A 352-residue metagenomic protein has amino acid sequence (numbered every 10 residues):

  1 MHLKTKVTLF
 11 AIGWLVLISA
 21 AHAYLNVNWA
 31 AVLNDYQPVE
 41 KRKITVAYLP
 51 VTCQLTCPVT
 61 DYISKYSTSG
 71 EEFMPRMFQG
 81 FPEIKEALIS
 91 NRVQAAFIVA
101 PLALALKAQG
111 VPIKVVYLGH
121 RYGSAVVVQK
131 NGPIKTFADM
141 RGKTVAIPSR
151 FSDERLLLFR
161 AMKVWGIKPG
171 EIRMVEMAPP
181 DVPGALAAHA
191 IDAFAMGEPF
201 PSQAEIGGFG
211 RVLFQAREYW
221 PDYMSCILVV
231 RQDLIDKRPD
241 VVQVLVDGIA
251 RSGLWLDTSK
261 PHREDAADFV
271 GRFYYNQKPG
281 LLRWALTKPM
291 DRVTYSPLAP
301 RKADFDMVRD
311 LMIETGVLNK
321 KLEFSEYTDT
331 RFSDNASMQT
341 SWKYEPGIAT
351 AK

Functional and structural regions predicted by a protein language model:
M1-T5: Short, Lys/Arg-rich N-terminal segment immediately upstream of the first membrane anchor
T8-Y24: Hydrophobic membrane-insertion alpha-helices, especially the h-region of bacterial N-terminal signal peptides
A23-K168, R173-E176, D192-E198, F209-F214 (+2 more regions): Short, glycine-/small- and polar/acidic-enriched structural segments that line small-molecule recognition paths
L55, E86, S90, L104 (+11 more regions): Solvent-exposed, polar/charged alpha-helical surfaces in well-ordered, non-transmembrane soluble domains, broadly
F78-P82, F97, P148, S152-D153 (+5 more regions): Soluble non-cytosolic domains of exported or imported proteins
P101-L102, G132, P180-Y275: Pocket-lining segment of extracytoplasmic ligand-binding domains
D236-K320: Secondary-structure end/capping motifs
D310-K352: Conserved C-terminal helix/tail region of periplasmic/extracytoplasmic solute-binding proteins
